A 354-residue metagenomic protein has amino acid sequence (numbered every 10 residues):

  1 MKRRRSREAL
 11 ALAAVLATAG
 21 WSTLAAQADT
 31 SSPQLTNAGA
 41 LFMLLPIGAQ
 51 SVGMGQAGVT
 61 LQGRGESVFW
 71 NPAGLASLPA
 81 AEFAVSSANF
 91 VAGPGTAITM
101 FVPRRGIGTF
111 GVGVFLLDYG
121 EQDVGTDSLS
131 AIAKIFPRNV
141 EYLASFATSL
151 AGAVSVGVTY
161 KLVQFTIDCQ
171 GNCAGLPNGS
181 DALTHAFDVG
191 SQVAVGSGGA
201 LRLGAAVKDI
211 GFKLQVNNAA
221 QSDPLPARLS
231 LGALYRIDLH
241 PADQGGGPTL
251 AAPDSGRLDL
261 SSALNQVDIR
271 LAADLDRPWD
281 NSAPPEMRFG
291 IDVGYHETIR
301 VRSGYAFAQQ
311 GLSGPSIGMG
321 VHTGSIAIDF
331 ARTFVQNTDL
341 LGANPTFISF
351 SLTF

Functional and structural regions predicted by a protein language model:
K2-A11: Bacterial N-terminal signal peptides that target proteins for export
A11-G20: Bacterial N-terminal signal peptides
W21-Q27: Sec/Tat signal peptide C-region and signal peptidase I cleavage site
Q27-G53, A80, P94-F354: Outer-membrane beta-barrel porins/channels
Q56-G58, A81-A92: Short strand-turn segments of transmembrane beta-barrel domains in outer membranes, especially the first one or two
V59, L75, F90-G93, L117: Short active-site-proximal "capping" loops at secondary-structure junctions
T60-G63, S86, K134, R277-W279: Short, flexible loop segments at the rims of nucleotide/cofactor-binding pockets, characterized by
E66-L75: N-terminal periplasmic accessory domains that precede and gate Gram-negative outer-membrane beta-barrel machines
